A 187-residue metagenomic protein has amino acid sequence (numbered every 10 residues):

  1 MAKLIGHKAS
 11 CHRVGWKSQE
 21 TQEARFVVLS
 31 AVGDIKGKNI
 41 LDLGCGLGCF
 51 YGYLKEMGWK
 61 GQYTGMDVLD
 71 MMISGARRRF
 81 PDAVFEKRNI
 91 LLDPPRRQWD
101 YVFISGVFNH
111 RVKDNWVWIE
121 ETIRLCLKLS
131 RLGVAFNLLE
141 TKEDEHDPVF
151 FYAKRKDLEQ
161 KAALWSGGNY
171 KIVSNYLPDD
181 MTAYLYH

Functional and structural regions predicted by a protein language model:
M1-S10: N-terminal, positively charged/glycine-rich alpha-helical extensions of SAM-dependent methyltransferases
E20-K36: Conserved alpha-helix/loop element of class I SAM-dependent methyltransferases that forms part of the SAM/SAH-binding
L41, L47-L92: Class I SAM-dependent methyltransferase SAM/SAH-binding core
F103-I104: A conserved beta-strand element that flanks and buttresses the S-adenosyl-L-methionine
R111-I123: A short, conserved alpha-helix within the catalytic core of class I
S130-L139: Conserved beta-strand signature within the Rossmann-like core of class I S-adenosyl-L-methionine
F150-S166: Short alpha-helix
S174-H187: Core SAM-dependent methyltransferase catalytic element
